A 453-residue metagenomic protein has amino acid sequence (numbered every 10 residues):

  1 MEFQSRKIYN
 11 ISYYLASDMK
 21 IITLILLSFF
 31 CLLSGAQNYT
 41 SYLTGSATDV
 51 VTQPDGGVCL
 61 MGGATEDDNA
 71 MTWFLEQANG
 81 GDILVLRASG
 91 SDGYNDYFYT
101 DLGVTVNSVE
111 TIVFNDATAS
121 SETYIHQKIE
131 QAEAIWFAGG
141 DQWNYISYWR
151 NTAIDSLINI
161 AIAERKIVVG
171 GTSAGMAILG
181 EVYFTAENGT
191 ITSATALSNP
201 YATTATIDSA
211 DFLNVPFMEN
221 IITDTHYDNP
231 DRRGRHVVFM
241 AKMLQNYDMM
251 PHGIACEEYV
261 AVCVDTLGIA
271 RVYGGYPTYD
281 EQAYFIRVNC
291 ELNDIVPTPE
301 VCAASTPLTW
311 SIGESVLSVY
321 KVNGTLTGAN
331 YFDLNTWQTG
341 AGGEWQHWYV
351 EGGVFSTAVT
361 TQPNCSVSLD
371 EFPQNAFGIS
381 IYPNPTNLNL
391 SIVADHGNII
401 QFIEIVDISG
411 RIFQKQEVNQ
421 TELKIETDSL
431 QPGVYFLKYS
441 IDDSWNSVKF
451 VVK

Functional and structural regions predicted by a protein language model:
M1-N38, L369: Bacterial Sec-dependent N-terminal signal peptides
M1-Q4, Y9, E371-K453: C-terminal outer-membrane/trafficking sorting elements
Q37-G80, I191-S366: C-terminal and late-domain segments of enzyme folds
Y39-A138: N-terminal beta1-alpha1 cap of cysteine-dependent amidohydrolase-like domains
K128-Q131, N151-K166: Catalytic-core regions built around general acid/base machinery
A138-G139, I162-Y183: Catalytic nucleophile loop
Q142-T152: Glycine/threonine-rich flexible loop motifs
N151-S156, Y183-T195: A glycine- and small-aliphatic-rich helix-loop capping segment at beta-alpha/alpha-beta transitions that lines
